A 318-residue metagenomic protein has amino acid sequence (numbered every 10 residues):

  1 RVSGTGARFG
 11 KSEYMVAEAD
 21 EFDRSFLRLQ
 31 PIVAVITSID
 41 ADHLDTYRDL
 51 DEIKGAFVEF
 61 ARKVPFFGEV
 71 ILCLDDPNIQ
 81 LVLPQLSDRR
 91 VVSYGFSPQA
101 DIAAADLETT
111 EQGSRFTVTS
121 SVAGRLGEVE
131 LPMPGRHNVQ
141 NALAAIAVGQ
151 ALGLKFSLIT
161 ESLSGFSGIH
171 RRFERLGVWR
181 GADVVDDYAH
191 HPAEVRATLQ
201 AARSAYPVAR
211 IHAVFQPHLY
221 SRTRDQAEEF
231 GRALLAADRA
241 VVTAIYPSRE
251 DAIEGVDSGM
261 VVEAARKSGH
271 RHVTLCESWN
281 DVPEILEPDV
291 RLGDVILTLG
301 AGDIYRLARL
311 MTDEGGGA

Functional and structural regions predicted by a protein language model:
R1-V2, M15-D20, D51-G55, S93 (+3 more regions): Short gly/ser/thr-rich secondary-structure transition/capping motifs
R8-K11: Conserved motor-coupling elements within RecA-like helicase/translocase cores
Y14-F22, V184-H190: Switch II (G3) loop of P-loop NTPases
P31-V184, E263-A265: Acidic, Mg2+-coordinating active-site environments of NTP-dependent enzymes
A34, L72, S93, A213-F215 (+2 more regions): Structural beta-sheet core signal
F66-G68, A236, L292-G293: Short glycine-dipeptide loop
I169, A193, Q200-G269, L275-W279: Active-site beta-alpha connecting loops in nucleotide-dependent enzymes
D281-T312: A glycine-rich beta-strand to alpha-helix segment that forms a phosphate/ribose-binding loop at ligand/cofactor sites
